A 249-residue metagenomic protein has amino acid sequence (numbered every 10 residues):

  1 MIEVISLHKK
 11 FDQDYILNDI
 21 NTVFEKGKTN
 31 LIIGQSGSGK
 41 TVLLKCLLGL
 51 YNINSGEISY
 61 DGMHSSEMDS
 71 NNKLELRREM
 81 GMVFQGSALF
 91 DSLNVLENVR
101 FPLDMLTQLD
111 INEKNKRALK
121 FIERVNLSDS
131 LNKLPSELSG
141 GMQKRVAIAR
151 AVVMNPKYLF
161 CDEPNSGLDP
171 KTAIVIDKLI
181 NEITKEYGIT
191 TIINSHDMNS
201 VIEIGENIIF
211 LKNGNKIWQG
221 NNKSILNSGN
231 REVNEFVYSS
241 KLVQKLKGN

Functional and structural regions predicted by a protein language model:
L48: Helix-to-loop junction immediately C-terminal to a conserved catalytic motif
G56-H64: Conserved ABC transporter NBD signature motif
I111-D129: Conserved ABC ATPase "signature" region
L134-L138, M142: Conserved ABC ATPase signature
V153-K157: A short, proline-enriched helix->beta-strand linker immediately N-terminal to the Walker B motif in ABC-type P-loop
L159-D162: Catalytic Walker B motif of ABC-type/P-loop ATPase nucleotide-binding domains
P170-T172: Helix N-cap at the start of a conserved alpha-helix in ABC-type nucleotide-binding domains
